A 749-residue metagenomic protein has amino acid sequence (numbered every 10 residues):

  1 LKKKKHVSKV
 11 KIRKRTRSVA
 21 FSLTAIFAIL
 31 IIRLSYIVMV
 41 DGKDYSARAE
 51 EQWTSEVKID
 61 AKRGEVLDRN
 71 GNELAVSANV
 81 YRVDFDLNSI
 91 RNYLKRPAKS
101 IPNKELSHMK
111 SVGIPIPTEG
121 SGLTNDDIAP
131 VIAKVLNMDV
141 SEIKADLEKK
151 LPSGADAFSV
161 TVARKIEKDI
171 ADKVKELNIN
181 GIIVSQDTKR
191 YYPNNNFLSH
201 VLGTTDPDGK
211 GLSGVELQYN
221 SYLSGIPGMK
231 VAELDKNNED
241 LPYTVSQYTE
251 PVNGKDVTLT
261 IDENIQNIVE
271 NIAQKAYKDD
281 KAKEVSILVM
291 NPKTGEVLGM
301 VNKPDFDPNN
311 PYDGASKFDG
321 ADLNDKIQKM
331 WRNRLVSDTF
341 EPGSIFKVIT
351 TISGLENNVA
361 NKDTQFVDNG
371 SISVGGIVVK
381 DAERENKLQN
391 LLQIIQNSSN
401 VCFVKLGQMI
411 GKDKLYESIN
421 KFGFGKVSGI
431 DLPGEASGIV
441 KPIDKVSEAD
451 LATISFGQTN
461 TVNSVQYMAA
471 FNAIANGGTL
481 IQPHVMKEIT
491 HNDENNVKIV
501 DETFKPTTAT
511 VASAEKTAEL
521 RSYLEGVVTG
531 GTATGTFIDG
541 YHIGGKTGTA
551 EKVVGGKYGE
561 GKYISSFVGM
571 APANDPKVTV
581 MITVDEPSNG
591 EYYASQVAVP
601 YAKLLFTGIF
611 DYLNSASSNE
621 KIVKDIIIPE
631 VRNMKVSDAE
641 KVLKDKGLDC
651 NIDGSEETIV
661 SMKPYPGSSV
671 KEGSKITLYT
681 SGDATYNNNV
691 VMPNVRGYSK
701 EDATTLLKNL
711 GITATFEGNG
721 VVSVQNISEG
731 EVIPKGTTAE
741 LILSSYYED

Functional and structural regions predicted by a protein language model:
L1-A315, T339, D413-G423, T536-F537 (+5 more regions): Periplasmic/cell-envelope proteins involved in peptidoglycan metabolism and beta-lactam response
T54, I59-K62, R69, S77-R82 (+26 more regions): Extracytoplasmic
A61, E119-D126, R164-K168, G209-S213 (+15 more regions): Soluble non-cytosolic domains of exported or imported proteins
A75, Y81, D235-D240, T244-S246 (+2 more regions): Beta-lactam-recognizing serine transpeptidase/beta-lactamase-like catalytic domain environment
A133, N137, I179, D206 (+14 more regions): Sec-exported extracytoplasmic/periplasmic mature domains
K144-L151, K283-T294, V367-N369, L432-A436 (+4 more regions): Acidic/histidine-enriched alpha-helical segments
G540, V554, I582-D749: Ligand-recognition elements built from short beta-strands and adjacent flexible loops
